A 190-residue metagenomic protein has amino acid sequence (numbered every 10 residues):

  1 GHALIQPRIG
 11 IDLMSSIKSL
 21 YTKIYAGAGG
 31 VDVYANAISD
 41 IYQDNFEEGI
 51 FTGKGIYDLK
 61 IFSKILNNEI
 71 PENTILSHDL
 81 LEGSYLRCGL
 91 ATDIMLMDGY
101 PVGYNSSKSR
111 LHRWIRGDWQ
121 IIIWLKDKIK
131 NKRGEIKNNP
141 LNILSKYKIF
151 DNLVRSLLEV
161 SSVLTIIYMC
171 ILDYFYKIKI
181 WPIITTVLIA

Functional and structural regions predicted by a protein language model:
G1-N139, K146: Internal catalytic domains of large membrane-associated glycosyltransferases
R133-S161: Loop-to-transmembrane boundary segments
V154-A190: Membrane-embedded multi-pass helical conduit in multi-pass membrane proteins, especially envelope-biosynthetic
